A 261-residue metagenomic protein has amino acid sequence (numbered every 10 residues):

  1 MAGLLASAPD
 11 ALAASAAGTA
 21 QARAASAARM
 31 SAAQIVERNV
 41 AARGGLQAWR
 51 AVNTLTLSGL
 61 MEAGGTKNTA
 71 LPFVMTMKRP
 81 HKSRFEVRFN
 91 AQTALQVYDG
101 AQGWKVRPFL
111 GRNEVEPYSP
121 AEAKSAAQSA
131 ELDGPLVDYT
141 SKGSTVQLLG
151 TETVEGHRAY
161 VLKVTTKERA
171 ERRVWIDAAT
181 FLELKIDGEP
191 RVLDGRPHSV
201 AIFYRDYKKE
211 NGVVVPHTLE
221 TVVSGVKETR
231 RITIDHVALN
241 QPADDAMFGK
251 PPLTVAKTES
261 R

Functional and structural regions predicted by a protein language model:
M1-D10: Bacterial N-terminal signal peptides
A11-A16, A22-A24: Boundary at the C-terminal end of the N-terminal hydrophobic targeting segment
A13-A14, E259-R261: Short, solvent-exposed mixed-charge patches
A28-A32: Solvent-exposed, acidic/flexible segments
A33-G111, G143-T153: N-terminal mature ectodomain segment of secretory-pathway/periplasmic proteins
N90-Q92, T151, E155-L253: Gly/Pro-enriched, hydrophobic low-complexity segments that function as extracytoplasmic propeptides/linkers
W104-D133: Acidic/charged, solvent-exposed loop-and-adjacent secondary-structure segments enriched in E/D, K/R, S/T, and G/P
S125-K163, E183-K185: Short, conserved active-site entrance elements at the starts or edges of catalytic domains
